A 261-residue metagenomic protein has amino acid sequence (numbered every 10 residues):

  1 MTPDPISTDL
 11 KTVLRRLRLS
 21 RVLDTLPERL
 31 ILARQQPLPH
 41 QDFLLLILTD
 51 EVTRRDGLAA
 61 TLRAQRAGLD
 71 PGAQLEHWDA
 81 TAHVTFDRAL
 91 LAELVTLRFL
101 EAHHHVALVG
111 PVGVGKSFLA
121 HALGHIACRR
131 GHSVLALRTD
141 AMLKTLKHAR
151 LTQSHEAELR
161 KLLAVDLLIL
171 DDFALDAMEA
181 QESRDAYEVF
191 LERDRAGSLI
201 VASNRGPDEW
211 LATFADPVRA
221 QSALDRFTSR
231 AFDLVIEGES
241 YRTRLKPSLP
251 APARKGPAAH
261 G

Functional and structural regions predicted by a protein language model:
M1-T2: N-terminal accessory targeting/assembly segments
I6-T8, V13: N-terminal acidic leader/helix
K11, L19-D70: Interdomain "pre-motor" coupling segment immediately N-terminal to P-loop NTPase/helicase cores
L26, S133, L137, A141-A164 (+1 more regions): Replace "adjacent to P-loop NTPase cores in ATP/GTP-dependent enzymes" with "adjacent to NTP-binding cores
A73-V95: N-terminal pre-Walker A segment at the start of P-loop NTPase domains
R88-A164, L211-T213: Conserved P-loop
L167: Walker B motif beta-strand of ABC-family P-loop ATPases
